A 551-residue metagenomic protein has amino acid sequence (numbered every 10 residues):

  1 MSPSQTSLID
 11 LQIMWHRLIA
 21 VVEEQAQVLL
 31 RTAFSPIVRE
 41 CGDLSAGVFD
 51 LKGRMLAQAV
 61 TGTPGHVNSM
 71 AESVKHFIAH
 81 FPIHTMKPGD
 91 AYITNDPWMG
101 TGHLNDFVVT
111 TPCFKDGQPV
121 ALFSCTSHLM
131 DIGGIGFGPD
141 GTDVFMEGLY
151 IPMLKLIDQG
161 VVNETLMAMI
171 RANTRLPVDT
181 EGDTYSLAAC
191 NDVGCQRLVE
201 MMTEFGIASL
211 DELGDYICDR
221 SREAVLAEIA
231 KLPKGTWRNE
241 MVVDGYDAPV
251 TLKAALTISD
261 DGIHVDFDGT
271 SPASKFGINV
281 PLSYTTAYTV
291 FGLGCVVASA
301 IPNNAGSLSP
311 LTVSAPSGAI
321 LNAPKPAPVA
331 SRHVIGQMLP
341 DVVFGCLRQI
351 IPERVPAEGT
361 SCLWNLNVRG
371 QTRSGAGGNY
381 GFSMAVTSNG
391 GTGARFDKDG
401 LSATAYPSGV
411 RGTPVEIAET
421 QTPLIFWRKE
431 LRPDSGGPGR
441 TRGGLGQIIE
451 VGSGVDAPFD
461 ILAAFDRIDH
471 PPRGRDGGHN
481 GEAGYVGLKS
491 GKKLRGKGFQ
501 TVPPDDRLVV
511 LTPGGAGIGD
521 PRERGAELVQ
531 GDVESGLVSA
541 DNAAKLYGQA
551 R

Functional and structural regions predicted by a protein language model:
M1-P88, I93-K115, P119-R551: Glycine/proline-enriched, intrinsically flexible loops and inter-domain linkers
